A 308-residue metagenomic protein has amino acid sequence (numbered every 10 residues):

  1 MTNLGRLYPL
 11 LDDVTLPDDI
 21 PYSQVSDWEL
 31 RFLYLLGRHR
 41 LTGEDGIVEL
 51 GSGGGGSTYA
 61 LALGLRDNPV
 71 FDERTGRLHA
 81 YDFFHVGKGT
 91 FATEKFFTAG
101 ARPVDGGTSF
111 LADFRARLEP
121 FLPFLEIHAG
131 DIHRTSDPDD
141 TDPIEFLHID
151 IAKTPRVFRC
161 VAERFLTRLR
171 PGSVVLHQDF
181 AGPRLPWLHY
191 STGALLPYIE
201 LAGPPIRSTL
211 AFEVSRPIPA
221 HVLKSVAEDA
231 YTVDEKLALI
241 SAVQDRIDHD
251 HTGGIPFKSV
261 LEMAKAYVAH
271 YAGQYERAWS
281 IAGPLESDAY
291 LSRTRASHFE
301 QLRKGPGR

Functional and structural regions predicted by a protein language model:
M1-E44, G56-Y59: Class I SAM-dependent methyltransferase Rossmann-like catalytic core, especially the SAM/SAH-binding loop
L7, L41-P306: S-adenosylmethionine/decaboxylated-SAM
